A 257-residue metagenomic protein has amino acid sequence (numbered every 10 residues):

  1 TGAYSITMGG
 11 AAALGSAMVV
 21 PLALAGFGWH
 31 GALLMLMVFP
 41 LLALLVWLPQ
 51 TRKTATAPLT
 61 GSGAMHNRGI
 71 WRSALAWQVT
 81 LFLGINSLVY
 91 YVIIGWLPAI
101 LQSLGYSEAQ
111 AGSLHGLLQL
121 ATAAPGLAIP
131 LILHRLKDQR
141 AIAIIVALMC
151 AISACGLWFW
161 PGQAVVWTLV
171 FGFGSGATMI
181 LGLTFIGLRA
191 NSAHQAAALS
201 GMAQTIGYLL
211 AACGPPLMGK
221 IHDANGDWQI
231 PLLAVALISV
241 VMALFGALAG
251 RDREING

Functional and structural regions predicted by a protein language model:
A3-R52: Helix-loop-helix hairpin linking two adjacent transmembrane segments in secondary transporters
M18-F27, L101-Q102, I132-L133, L217-G226: Interfacial helix-cap and linker-helix signal at transmembrane-aqueous boundaries of multi-pass secondary transporters
R52-V79: Juxtamembrane intracellular "pre-TM" segments in multi-pass secondary transporters
A74-G116, L120-G126: Extracytoplasmic gate region of multi-pass secondary transporters
P125-D138: Helix-to-loop junctions at the C-terminal end of transmembrane segments in multipass secondary transporters
A141-C155: Structural signature of the two symmetry-related core transmembrane helices
T178-N191: Intracellular juxtamembrane helix-capping segments at the cytosolic ends of symmetry-related transmembrane helices
A193-D227, V235: A late C-terminal transmembrane helix in Major Facilitator Superfamily
